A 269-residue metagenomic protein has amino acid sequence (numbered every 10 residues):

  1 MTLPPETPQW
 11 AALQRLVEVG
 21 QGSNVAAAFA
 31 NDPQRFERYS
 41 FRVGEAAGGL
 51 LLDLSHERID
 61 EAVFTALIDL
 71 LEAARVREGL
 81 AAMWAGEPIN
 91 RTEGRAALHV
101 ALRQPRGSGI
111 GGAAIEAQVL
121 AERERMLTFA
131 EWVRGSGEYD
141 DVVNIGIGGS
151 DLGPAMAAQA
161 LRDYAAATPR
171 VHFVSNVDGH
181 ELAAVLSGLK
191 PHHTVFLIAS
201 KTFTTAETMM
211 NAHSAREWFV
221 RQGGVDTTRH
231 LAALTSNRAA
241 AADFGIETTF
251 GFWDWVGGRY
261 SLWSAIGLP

Functional and structural regions predicted by a protein language model:
M1-T2: Intrinsic disorder
P5-A12, L16-S136, D140: Extended, charge-enriched "interface" segments that sit outside catalytic cores
L127-L268: Glycine-rich phosphate-binding loops that contact phosphosugars or nucleotide phosphates
